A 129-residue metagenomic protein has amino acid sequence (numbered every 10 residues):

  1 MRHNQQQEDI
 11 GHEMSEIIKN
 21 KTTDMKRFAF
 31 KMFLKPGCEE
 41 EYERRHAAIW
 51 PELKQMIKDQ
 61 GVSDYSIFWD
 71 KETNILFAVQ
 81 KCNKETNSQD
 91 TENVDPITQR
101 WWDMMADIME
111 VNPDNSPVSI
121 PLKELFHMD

Functional and structural regions predicted by a protein language model:
R2-I17, D103-D129: Glycine-rich beta-strand-turn "strand-cap" elements at beta-sheet edges
K21-K26: Short, flexible turn/loop "capping" segments at secondary-structure junctions
R27-F33: Active-site-flanking beta-strand signature of metal-NTP-handling nucleotidyl enzymes and homologous cyclase-like
C38-S63: Short amphipathic alpha-helical segments
E39, L76, N87-Q89: Intrinsically disordered, low-complexity acidic/polar segments
K54-F77, K81-N83: Short, glycine- and small/hydrophobic-rich beta-strand elements in well-ordered beta-sheets
Q60, C82-I120: An amphipathic, aromatic/His-enriched active-site/gating alpha helix that lines ligand/cofactor pockets
